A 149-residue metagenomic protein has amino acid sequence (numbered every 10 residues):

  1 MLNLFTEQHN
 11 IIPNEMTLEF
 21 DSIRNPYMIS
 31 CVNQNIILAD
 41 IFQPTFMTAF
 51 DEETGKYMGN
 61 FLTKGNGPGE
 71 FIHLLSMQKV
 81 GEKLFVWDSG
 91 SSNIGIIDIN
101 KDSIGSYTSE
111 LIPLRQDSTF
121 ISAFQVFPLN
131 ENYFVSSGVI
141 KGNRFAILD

Functional and structural regions predicted by a protein language model:
M1-P13: Blade/loop signatures of beta-propeller domains
E15-M47: Beta-strand-rich domains and repeat architectures in extracellular enzymes and scaffolds, especially beta-propellers
Y27-C31, L75-V80, A123-E131: Structural signature of eukaryotic scaffold interfaces centered on beta-propeller domains
L38-L62: Beta-propeller domains
L38-Q43, V86-G90, V135-I140: Conserved beta-strand positions in repeat-built beta-propeller and related beta-rich domains
D51-T54, D98-D102, D149: Short loop/turn segments that connect beta-strands within beta-propeller blades
K56-S91, E110-T119: Blade-loop segments of beta-propeller domains
S91-N93, D98-G142: Asp-box/WD-like beta-propeller blade repeats and closely related beta-sheet repeat scaffolds
